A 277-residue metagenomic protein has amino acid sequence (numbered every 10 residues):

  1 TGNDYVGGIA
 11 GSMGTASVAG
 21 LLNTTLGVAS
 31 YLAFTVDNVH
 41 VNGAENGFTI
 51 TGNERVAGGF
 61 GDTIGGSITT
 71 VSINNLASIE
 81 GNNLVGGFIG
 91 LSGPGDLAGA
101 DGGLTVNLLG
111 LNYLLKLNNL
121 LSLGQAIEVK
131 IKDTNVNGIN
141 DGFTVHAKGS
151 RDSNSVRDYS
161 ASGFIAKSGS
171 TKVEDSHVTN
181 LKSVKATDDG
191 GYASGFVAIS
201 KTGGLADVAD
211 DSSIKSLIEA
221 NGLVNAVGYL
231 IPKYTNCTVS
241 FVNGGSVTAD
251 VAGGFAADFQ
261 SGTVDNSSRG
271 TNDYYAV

Functional and structural regions predicted by a protein language model:
T1-V277: Surface-exposed loop/turn motifs in large extracellular/passenger domains
